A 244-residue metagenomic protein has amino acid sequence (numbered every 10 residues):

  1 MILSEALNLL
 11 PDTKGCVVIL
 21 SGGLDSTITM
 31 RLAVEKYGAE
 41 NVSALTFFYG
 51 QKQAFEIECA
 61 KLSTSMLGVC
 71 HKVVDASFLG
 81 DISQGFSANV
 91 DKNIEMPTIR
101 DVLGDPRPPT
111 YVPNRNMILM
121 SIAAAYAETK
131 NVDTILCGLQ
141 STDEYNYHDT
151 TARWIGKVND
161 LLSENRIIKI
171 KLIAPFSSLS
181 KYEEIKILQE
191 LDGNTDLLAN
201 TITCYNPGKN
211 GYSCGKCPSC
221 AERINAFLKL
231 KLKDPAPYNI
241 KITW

Functional and structural regions predicted by a protein language model:
M1-N194: ATP-dependent adenylation/nucleotidyltransferase module used to activate substrates
T13-K14, L198, C214-C217: A structure-centric signal for secondary-structure junctions around beta-strands
S121, T203-N225: Local cysteine-cluster metal-coordination motifs and their immediate loop/turn environment, predominantly Fe-S cluster
D143, F227-L228: Glycine-rich nucleotide phosphate-binding loop and flanking beta-alpha elements of Rossmann-like dinucleotide-binding
D192-P207: Glycine-rich phosphate/adenylate-binding loop
K229-W244: Short microdomains enriched in Cys/His and/or Lys/Arg
